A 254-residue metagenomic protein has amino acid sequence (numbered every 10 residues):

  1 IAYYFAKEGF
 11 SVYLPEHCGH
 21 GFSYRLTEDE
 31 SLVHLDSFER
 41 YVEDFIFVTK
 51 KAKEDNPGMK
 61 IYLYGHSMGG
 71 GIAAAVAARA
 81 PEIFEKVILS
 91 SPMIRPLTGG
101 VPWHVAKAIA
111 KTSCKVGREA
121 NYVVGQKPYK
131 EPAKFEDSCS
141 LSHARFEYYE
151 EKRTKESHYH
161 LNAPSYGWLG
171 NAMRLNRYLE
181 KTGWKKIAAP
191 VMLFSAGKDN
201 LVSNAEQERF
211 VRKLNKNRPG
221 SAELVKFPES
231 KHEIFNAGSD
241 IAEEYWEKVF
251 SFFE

Functional and structural regions predicted by a protein language model:
I1-E28: Conserved alpha/beta-hydrolase
V33-K53: Alpha/beta-hydrolase active-site loop
D55-S67: Alpha/beta-hydrolase fold nucleophile elbow
M68, I72-H160: Alpha/beta-hydrolase-fold enzymes
A163-G183: Active-site nucleophile elbow and catalytic-triad environment of alpha/beta-hydrolase enzymes
I187, L193-S195, D199: Short beta-strand/loop motif that positions the catalytic acidic residue of the alpha/beta-hydrolase fold
A189, S203-K213: Short alpha-helix in the alpha/beta-hydrolase fold that links the catalytic acid
S221-E254: Catalytic active-site module of serine/aspartate enzymes centered on a nucleophile-bearing elbow/loop
